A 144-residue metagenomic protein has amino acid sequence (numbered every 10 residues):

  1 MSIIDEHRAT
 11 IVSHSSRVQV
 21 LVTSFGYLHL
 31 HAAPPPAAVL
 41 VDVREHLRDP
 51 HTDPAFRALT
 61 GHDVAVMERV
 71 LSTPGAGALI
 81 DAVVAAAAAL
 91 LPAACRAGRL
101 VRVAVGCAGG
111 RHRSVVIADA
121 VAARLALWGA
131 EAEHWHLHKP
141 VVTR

Functional and structural regions predicted by a protein language model:
S2-R99: C-terminal accessory "lid"/substrate-recognition subdomains
R57-A58, A120, A130: General N-terminal targeting signals
G98-R124: Catalytic cysteine-centered active loop of the rhodanese-like fold, especially the PTP/DSP P-loop
A126-W128: Short helix-loop-beta junction
A130-K139: Short beta-strand-centered segment that lines the nucleotide-binding/catalytic pocket of NTP-utilizing
V141-R144: N-terminal beta-loop-helix "entrance" segment that forms/cooperates in small-molecule cofactor or anionic ligand
